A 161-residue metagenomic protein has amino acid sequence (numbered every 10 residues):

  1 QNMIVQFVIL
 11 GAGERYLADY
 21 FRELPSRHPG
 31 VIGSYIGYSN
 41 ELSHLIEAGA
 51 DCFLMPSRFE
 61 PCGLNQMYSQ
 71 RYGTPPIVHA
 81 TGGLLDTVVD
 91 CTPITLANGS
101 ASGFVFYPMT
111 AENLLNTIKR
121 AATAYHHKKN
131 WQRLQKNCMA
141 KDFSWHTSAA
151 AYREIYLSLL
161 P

Functional and structural regions predicted by a protein language model:
Q1, H28, A97-G99: Short, structurally constrained coil/turn elements that cap an alpha-helix or connect an alpha-helix to the following
Q1-M3, V78: Classical protein tyrosine phosphatase
M3-L45: Nucleotide-activated donor-binding/catalytic signature segment of Leloir-type glycosyltransferases, i.e., the conserved
R15-Y16, E41, G83, E112 (+1 more regions): Short alpha-helical
Y35-S39, R133-Q135, A151-Y152: Short coil/turn segments at secondary-structure boundaries
Y38, L42, N130, S144: Conserved acidic
L45-R133, M139-A140: Catalytic binding pocket for nucleotide-activated donors in carbohydrate/polymer assembly enzymes
W145-P161: C-terminal alpha-helical cap of glycosyltransferases
